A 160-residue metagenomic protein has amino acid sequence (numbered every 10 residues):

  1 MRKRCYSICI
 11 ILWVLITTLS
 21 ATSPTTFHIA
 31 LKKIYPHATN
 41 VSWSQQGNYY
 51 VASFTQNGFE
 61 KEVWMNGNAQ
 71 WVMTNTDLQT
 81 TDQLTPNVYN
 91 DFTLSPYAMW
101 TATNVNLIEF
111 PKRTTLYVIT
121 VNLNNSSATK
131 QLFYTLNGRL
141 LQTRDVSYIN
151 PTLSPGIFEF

Functional and structural regions predicted by a protein language model:
M1-T25, L31: Bacterial Sec-dependent N-terminal signal peptides
V14-T17, A21, K33, P86 (+3 more regions): Generic detector of low-complexity/intrinsically disordered segments and short hydrophobic N-terminal stretches
S20-A30, G58-E60, W64-G67: Short, charge-rich amphipathic segments
T22-A38, T81-V105: Short, non-transmembrane alpha-helical segments in secretory-pathway proteins
N40-G58, T101-T120: A cross-family detector of function-defining hotspots
Y49-D77, N122-Y148: Amphipathic N-proximal alpha-helical interface segments
P151-L153: Extracellular interdomain linker/stem segments of modular secreted and single-pass surface proteins
F158-F160: Short, solvent-exposed mixed-charge patches
